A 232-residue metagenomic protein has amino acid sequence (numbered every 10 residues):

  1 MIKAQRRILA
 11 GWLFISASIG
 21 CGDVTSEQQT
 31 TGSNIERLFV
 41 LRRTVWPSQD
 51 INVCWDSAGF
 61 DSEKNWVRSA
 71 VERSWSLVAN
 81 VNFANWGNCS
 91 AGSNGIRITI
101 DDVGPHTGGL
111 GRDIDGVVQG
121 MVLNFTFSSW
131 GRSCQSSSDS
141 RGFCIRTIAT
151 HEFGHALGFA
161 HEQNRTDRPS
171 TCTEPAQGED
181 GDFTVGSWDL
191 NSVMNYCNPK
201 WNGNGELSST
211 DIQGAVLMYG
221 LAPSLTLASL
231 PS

Functional and structural regions predicted by a protein language model:
M1-G11: Bacterial N-terminal signal peptides that target proteins for export
A10-S18: Bacterial N-terminal signal peptides
G22-S232: Zinc-dependent metalloendopeptidases
